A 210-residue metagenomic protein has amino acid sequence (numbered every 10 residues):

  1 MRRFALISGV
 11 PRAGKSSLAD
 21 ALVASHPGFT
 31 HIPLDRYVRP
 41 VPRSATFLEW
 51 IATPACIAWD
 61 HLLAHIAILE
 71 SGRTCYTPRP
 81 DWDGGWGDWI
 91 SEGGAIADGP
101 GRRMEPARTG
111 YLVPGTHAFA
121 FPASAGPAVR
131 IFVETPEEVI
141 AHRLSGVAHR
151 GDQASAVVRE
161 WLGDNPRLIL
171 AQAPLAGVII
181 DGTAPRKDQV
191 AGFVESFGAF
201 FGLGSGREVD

Functional and structural regions predicted by a protein language model:
I7: Hydrophobic anchor at the beta1->P-loop junction of P-loop NTPases
V10: P-loop (Walker A) phosphate-binding loop of NTP-binding proteins
K15: Conserved lysine of the Walker
L18: Hydrophobic positions on the alpha1 helix immediately C-terminal to the Walker A/P-loop
A24-D35: Post-Walker A helix-loop "phosphate-sensing" segment adjacent to the P-loop in P-loop NTPases
T30, R39, R43-I96, G110: Conserved nucleotide-sensing/catalytic segment adjacent to the nucleotide-binding pocket in NTP-handling enzymes
A95-A148: ATP-dependent NMP and nucleoside kinases share a basic, alpha-helical "lid"
R150-E195: Small-molecule kinase domains that catalyze NTP-dependent phosphoryl transfer to phosphate-bearing small molecules
